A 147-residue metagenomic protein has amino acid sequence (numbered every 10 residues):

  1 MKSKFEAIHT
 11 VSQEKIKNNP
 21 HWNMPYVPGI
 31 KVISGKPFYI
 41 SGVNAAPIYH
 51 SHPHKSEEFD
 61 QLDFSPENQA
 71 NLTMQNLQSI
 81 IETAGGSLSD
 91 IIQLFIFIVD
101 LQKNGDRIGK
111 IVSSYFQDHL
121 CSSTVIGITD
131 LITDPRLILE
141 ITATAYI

Functional and structural regions predicted by a protein language model:
M1-Q75, S79-I92, I98-I147: N-terminal presequence-like segments and the immediate start of the first folded domain
